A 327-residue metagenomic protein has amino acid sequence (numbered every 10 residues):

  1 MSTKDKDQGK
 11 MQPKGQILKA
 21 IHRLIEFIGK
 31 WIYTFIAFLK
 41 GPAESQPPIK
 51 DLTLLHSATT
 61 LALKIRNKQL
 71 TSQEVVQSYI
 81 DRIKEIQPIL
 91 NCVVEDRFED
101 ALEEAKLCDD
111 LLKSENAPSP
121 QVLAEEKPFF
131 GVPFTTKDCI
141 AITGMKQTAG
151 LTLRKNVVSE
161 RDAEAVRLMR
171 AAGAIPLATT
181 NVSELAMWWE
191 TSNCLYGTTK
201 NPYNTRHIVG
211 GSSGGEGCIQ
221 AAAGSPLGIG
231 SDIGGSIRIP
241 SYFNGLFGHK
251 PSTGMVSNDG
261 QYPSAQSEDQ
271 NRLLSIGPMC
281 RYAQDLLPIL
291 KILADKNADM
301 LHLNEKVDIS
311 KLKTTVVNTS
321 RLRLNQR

Functional and structural regions predicted by a protein language model:
M1-K106, D110, N318: An N-terminal boundary/leader segment
F27-E44, K250-R327: A short helix-breaking turn/cap at a secondary-structure junction
Y79, A101, G131, K137 (+2 more regions): Conserved hydrophobic/aromatic pocket- or pore-lining residues that grip, position, or stack substrates in active sites
I80, E115-T143, P176-T179: ATP-grasp fold ATP-binding core
C108-V132, D285, L303-V316: Immediate post-signal peptide segment of exported/extracytoplasmic ligand-binding proteins
E126-L168: Enzymes and membrane/adaptor proteins characterized by extended Gly/Ser/Thr/Asp/Glu-rich, aromatic-dotted
R161-L290: Short glycine/serine-rich loop segments
